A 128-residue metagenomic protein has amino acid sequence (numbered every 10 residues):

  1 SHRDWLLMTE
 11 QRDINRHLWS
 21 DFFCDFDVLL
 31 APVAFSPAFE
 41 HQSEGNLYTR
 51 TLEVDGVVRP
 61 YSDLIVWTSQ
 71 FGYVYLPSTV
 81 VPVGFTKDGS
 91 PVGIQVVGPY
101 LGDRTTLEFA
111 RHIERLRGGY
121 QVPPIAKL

Functional and structural regions predicted by a protein language model:
S1-Y73, I125-A126: Serine-dependent amide/ester hydrolase catalytic core
L6-T9, P60, W67, G72-L128: Structural helix-boundary/capping segments
